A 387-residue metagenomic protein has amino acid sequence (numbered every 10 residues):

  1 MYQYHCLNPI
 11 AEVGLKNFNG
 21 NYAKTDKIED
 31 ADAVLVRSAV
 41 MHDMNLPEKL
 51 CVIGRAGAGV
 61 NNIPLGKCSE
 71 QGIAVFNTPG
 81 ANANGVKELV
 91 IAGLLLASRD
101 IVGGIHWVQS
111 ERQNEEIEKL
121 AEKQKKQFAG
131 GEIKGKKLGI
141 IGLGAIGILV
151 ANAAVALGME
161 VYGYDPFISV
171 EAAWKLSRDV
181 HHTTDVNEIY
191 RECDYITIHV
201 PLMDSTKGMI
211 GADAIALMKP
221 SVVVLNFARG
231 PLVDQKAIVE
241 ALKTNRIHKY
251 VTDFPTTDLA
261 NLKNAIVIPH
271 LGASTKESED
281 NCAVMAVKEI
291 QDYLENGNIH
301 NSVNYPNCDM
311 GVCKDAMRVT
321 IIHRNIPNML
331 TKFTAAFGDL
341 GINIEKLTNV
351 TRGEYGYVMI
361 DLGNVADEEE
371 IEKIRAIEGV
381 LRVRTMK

Functional and structural regions predicted by a protein language model:
M1-T78, G211-D213, L217, V223 (+5 more regions): An N-terminal-biased, well-structured beta-alpha scaffold segment characteristic of Rossmann-like dinucleotide-binding
A39-M44, P166-D258, S274: Rossmann-like adenosine-cofactor binding region
P79-K137, N301-V303: Phosphate-binding beta-alpha-beta segment of Rossmann-like dinucleotide-binding domains, i.e., the NAD(P)
K87-H106, N152-M159, M285-N298, T334-G338: Oxidoreductase and adenylate-handling cofactor-binding alpha/beta cores
L143-G144: Glycine-rich Rossmann-fold phosphate-binding loop(s) that bind the pyrophosphate of adenine dinucleotide cofactors
G147-I148: N-terminal Rossmann-fold NAD(P) dinucleotide-binding loop
A212, P220-C313, Y357, D361 (+1 more regions): Rossmann-like dinucleotide-binding domain for NAD(H)/NADP(H)
N304-K387: A conserved regulatory-domain signal marking ACT and ACT-like small-molecule sensing domains and adjacent regulatory
